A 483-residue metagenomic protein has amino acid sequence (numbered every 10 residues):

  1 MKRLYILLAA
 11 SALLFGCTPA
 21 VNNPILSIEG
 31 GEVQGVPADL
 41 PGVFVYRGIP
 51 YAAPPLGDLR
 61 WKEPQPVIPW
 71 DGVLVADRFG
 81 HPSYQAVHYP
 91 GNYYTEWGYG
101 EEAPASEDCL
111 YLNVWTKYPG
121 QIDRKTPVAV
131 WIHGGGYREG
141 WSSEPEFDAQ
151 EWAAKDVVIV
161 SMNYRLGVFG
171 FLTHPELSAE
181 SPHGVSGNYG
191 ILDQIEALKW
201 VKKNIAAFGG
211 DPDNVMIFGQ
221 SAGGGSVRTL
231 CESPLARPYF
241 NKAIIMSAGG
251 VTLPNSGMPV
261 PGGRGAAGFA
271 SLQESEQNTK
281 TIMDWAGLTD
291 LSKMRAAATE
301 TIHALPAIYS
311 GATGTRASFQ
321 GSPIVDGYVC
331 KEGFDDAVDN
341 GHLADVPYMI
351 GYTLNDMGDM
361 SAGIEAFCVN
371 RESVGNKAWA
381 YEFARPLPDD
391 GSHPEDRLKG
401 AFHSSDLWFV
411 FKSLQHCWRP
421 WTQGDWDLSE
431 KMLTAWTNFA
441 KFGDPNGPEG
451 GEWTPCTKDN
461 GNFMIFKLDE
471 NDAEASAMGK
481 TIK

Functional and structural regions predicted by a protein language model:
L7-L14: Bacterial N-terminal signal peptides
T18-N188, W421-S429, F442-E452, E470-N471 (+1 more regions): Non-catalytic accessory segments of hydrolases
A86, A344, T353, R371-K483: Mobile gating loops/cap/lid regions near enzyme active sites that modulate substrate access
C109, H183-A207, S271-Q277: Alpha/beta-hydrolase active-site loop
K203, R228-T229, R237, M246-N370: Substrate-access "cap/lid" subdomains that shape and gate the entrance to catalytic or ligand-binding pockets
F208-Q220: Alpha/beta-hydrolase fold nucleophile elbow
I217, I244-M246: A short, hydrophobic beta-strand element of the alpha/beta-hydrolase
G219-T229: Glycine-rich nucleophile elbow surrounding the catalytic serine of serine-hydrolase chemistry
